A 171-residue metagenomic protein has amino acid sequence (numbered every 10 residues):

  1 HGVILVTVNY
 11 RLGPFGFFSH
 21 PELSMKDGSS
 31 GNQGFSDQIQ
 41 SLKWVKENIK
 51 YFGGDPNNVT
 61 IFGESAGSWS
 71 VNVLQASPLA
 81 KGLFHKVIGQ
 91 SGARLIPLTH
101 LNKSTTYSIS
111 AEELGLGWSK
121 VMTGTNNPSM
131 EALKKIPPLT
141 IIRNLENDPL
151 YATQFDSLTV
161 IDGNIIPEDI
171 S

Functional and structural regions predicted by a protein language model:
H1-I39, W44-Y51, T99-L101: Cap/lid segment of the alpha/beta-hydrolase catalytic domain
H1-V6, D55-V59, A80-K86: Loop/turn elements at helix/coil->beta-strand transitions in domains of secreted/extracellular proteins
N9, F62, S77, I88-S91: Alpha/beta-hydrolase-fold catalytic nucleophile elbow
Q38, F62-S65, Q75: Serine-hydrolase catalytic core recognition
V45, F52-S65: Alpha/beta-hydrolase fold nucleophile elbow
E47-D55, P78-K81, S171: Surface-exposed acidic, glycine-flexible loop patches that form ligand/cofactor-binding and adhesion interfaces
S68-A80: Short glycine-enriched nucleophile-adjacent loop and the immediately C-terminal alpha-helix near the catalytic center
K81, K86, Q90-S171: Substrate-access "cap/lid" subdomains that shape and gate the entrance to catalytic or ligand-binding pockets
